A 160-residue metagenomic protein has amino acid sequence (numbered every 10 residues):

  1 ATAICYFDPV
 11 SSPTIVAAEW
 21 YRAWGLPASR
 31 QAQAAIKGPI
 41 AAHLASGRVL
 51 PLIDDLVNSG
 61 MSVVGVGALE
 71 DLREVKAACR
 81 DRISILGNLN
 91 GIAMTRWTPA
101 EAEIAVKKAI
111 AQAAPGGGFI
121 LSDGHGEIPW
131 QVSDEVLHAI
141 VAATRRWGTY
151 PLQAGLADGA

Functional and structural regions predicted by a protein language model:
A1-A160: Active-site loop segments of alpha/beta catalytic cores
